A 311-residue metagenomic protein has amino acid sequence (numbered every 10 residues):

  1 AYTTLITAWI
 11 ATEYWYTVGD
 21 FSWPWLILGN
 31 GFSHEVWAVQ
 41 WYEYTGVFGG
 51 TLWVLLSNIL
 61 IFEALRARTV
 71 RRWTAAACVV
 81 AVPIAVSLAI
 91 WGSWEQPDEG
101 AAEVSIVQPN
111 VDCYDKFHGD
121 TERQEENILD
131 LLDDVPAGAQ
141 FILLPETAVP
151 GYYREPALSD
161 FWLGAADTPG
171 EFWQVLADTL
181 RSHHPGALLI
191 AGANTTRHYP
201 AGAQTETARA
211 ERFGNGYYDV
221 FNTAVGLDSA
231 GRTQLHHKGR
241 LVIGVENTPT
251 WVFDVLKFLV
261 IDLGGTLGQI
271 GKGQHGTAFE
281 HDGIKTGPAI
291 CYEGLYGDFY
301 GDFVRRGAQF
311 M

Functional and structural regions predicted by a protein language model:
A1-M311: Enzyme catalytic cores with a strong preference for nitrogen-chemistry domains
